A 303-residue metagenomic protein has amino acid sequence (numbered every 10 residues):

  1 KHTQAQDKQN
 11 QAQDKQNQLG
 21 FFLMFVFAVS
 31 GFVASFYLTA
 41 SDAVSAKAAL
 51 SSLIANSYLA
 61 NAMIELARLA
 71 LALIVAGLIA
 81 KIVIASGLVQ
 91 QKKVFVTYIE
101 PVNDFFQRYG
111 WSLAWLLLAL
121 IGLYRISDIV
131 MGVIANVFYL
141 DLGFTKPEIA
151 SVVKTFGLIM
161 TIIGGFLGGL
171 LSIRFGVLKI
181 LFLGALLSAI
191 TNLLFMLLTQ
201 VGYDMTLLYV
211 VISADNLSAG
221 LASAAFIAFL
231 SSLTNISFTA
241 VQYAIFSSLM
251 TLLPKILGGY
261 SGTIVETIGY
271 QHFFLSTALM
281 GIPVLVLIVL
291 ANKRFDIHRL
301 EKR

Functional and structural regions predicted by a protein language model:
K1, G220-T239, I245: Intracellular juxtamembrane helix-capping segments at the cytosolic ends of symmetry-related transmembrane helices
K1-L120, I288, R294-R303: Intracellular loop-helix junctions on the cytosolic face of multi-pass helical membrane proteins
V44-S57, V133-A150: Short amphipathic helix-loop junctions that connect adjacent transmembrane helices in Major Facilitator Superfamily/SLC
A46, V130-Y139, F226, L230 (+1 more regions): Hydrophobic/aromatic end-of-helix segments at the C-terminal termini of transmembrane alpha-helices
G122, Y203-A228: Hydrophobic core of transmembrane alpha-helices in multi-pass small-molecule transporters, especially MFS/SLC-type
I163-I180, V265-E266: Helix-to-loop junctions at the C-terminal end of transmembrane segments in multipass secondary transporters
L186-Y203: C-terminal ends and interior cores of transmembrane alpha-helices in multi-pass membrane transporters/permeases
L233-T267: A late C-terminal transmembrane helix in Major Facilitator Superfamily
